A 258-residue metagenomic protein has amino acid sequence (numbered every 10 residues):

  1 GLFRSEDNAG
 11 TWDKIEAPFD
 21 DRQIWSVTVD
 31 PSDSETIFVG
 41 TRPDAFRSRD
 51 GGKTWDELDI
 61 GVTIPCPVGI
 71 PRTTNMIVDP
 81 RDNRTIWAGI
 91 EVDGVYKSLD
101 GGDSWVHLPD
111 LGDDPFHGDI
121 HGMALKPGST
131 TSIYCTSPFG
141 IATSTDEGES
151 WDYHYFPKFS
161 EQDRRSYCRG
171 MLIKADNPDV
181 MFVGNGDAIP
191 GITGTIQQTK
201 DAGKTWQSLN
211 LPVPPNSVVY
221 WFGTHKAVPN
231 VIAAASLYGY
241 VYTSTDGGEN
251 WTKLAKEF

Functional and structural regions predicted by a protein language model:
G1-F258: Extracellular glycan-interacting surfaces
